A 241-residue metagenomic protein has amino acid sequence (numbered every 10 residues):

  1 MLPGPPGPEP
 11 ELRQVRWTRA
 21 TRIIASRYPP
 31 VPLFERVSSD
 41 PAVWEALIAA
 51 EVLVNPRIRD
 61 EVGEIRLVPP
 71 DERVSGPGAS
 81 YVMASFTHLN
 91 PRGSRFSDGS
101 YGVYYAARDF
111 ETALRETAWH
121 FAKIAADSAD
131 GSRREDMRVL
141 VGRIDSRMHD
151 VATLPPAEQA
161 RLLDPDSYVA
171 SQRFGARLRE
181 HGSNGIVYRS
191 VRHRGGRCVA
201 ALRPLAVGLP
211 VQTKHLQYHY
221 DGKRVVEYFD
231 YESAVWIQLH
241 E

Functional and structural regions predicted by a protein language model:
M1-S97, W119-E241: Active-site and NAD+-binding cores of ADP-ribose-processing enzymes
G102-A106: A short, exposed loop/beta-hairpin motif centered on an aromatic-Gly-Thr core
